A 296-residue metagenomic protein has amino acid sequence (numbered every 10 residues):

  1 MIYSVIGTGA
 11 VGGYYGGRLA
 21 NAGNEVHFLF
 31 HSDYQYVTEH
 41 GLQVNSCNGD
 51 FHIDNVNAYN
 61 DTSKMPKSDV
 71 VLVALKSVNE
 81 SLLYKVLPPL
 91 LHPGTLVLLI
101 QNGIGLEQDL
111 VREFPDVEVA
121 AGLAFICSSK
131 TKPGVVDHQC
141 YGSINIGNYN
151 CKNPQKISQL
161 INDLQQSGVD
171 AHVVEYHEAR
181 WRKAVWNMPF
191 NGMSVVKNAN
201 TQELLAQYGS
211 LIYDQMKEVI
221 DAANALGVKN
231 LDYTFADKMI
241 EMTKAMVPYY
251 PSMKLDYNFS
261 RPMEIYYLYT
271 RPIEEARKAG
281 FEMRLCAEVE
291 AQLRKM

Functional and structural regions predicted by a protein language model:
M1-I53: NAD(P)+-binding Rossmann beta1-loop-alpha1 motif at the extreme N-terminus of oxidoreductases
N24, T95, V169: Short phosphate-binding/catalytic loops that engage adenosine nucleotides
F28-F30, I146, I273: Short internal beta-strands
S32-Y36, V78-N79, I104-G105, A179: Short alpha-helical
D50-V135: Rossmann-like NAD(P)(H) cofactor-binding subdomain of soluble oxidoreductases
L90, E113-E118, P133-P189, V195-D232: Internal alpha-helical scaffold of NAD(P)-dependent oxidoreductase catalytic cores
Q165, Y213-M296: NAD(P)-dependent Rossmann-like dehydrogenase/reductase catalytic/cofactor-binding core
